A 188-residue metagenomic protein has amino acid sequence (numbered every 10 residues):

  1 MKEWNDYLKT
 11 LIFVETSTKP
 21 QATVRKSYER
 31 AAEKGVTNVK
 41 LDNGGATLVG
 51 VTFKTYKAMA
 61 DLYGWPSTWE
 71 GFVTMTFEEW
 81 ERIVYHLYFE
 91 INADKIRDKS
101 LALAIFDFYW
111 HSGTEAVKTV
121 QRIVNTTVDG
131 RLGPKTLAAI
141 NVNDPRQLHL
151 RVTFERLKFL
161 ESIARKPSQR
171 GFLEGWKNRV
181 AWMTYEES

Functional and structural regions predicted by a protein language model:
M1-S188: Cell-wall polysaccharide-cleaving catalytic domain and substrate-binding groove, primarily in peptidoglycan/chitin
